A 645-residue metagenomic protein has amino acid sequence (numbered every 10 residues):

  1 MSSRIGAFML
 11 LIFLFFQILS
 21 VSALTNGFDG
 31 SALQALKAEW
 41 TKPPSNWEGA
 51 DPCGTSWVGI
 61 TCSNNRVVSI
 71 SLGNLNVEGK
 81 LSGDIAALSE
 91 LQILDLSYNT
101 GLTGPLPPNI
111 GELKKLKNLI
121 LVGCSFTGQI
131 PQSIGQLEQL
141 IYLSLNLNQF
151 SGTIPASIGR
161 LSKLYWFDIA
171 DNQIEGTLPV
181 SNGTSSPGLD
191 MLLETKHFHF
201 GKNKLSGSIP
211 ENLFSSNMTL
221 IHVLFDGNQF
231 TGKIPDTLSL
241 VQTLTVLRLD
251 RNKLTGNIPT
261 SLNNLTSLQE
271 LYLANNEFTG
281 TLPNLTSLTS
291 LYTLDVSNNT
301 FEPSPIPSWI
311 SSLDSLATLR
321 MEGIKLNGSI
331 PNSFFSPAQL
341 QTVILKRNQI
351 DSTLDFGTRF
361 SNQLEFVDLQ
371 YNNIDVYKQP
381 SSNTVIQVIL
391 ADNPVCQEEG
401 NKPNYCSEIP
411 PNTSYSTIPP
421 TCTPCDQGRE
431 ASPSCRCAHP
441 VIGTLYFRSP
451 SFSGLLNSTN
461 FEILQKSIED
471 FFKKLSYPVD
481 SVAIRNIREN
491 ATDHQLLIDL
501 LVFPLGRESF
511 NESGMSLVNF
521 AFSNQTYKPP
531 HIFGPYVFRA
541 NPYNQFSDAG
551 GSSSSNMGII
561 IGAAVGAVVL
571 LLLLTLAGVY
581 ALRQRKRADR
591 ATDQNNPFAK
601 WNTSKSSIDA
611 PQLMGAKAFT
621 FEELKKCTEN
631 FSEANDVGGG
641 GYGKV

Functional and structural regions predicted by a protein language model:
M1-R583, D589-N595, D609: Plant-biased, solvent-exposed loop and capping regions within N-terminal extracellular ligand-binding ectodomains
A588-A616: Cytoplasmic C-terminal tails of single-pass
L613-A634: A short, low-complexity linker immediately N-terminal to eukaryotic Hanks-type protein kinase catalytic domains
A634-V645: Protein kinase glycine-rich loop
